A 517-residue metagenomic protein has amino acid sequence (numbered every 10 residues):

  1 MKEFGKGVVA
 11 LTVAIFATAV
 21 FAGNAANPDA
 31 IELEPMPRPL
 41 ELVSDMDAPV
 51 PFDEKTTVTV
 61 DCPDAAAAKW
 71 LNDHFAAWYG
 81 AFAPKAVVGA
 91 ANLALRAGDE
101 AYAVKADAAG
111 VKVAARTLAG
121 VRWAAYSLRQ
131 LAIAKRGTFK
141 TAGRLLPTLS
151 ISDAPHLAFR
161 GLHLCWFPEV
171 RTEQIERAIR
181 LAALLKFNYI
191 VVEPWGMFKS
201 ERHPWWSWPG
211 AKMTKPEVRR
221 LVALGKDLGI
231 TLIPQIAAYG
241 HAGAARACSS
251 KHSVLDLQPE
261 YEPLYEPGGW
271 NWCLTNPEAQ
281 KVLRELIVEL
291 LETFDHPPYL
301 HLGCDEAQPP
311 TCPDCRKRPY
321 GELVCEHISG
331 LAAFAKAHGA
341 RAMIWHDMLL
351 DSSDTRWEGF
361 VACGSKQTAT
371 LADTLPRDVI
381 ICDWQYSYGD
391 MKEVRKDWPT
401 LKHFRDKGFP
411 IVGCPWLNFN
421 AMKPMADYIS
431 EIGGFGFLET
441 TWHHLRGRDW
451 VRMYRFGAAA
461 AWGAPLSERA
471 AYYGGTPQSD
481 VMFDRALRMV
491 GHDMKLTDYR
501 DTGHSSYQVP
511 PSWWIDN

Functional and structural regions predicted by a protein language model:
M1-K6: Positively charged n-region of N-terminal signal peptides that target proteins for export
V9-A19: Bacterial N-terminal signal peptides
A22-S152, G359, K366-Q367, W384 (+2 more regions): Acidic, contiguous N-terminal accessory segments
P35-D45, P51, D61, A65-A68 (+7 more regions): Substrate-binding groove of N-acetylhexosamine-processing glycoside hydrolases
S44, A103-K336, A340-M343: Feature activates predominantly on carbohydrate-active enzymes
H74-A76, L128-Q130, A178-I179, W398-P399 (+1 more regions): Short, solvent-exposed amphipathic alpha-helical segments in soluble enzyme and RNA/protein-processing domains
A81-A97, K140-A142, V191-F198, C414-L417 (+2 more regions): A generic structural motif
G98, D107, H156, E266 (+2 more regions): A short, structural micro-pattern
